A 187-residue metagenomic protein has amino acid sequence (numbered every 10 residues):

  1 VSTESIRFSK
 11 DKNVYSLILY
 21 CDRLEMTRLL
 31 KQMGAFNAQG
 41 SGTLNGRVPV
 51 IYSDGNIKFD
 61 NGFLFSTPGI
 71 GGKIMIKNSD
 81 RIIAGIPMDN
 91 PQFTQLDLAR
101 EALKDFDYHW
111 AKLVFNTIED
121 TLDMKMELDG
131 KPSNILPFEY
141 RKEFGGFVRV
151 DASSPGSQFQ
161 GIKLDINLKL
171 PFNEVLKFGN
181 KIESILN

Functional and structural regions predicted by a protein language model:
V1-I185: Small-residue helix/turn framework positions
